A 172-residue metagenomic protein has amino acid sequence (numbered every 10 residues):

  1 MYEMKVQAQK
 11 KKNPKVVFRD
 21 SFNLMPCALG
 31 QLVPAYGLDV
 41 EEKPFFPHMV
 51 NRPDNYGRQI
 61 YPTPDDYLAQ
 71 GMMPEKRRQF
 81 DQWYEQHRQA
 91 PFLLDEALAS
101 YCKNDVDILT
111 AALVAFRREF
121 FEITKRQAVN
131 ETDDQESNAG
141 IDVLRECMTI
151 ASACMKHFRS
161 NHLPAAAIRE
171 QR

Functional and structural regions predicted by a protein language model:
M1-R172: Metal-dependent nucleotidyl/phosphoryl-transfer cores and adjacent nucleic-acid-binding surfaces
